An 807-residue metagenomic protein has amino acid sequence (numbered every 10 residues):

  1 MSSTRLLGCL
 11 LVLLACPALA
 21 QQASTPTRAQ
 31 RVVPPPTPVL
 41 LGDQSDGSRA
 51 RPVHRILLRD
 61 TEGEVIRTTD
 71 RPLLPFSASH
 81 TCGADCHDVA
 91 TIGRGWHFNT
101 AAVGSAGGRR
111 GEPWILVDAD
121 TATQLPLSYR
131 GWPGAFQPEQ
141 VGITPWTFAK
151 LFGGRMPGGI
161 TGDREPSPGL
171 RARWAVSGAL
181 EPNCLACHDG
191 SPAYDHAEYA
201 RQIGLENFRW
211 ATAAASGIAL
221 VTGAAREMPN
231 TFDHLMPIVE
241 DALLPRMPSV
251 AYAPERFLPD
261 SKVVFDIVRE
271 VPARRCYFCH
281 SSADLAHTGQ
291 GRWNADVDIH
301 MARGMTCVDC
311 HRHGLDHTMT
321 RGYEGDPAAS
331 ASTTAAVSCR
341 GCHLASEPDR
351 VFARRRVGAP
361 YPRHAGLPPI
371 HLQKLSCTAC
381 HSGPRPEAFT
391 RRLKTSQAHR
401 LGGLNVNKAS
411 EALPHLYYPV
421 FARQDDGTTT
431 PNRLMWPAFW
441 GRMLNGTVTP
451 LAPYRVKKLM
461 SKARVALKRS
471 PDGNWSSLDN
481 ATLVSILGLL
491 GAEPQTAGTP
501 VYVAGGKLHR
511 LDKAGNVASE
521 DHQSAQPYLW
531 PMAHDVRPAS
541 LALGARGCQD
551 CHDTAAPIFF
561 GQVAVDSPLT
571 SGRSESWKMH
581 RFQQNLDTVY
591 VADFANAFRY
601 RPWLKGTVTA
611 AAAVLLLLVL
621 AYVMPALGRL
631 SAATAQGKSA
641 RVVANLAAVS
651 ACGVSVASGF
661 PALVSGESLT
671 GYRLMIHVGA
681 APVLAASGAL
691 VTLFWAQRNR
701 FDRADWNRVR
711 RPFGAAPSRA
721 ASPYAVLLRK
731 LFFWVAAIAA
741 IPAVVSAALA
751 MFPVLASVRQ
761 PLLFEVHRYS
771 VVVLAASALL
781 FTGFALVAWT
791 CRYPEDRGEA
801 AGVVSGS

Functional and structural regions predicted by a protein language model:
M1-L7: Bacterial N-terminal signal peptides that target proteins for export
G8-P17: Bacterial N-terminal signal peptides
L11, T25-P26, G304, A681 (+1 more regions): Alpha-helical and His/Cys-centered functional microenvironments
S24-A84, D88-A90, A102-T288, D296-T320 (+3 more regions): C-type cytochrome heme-c attachment and multiheme electron-transfer modules
M579, V614-S807: Membrane-embedded alpha-helical bundles that constitute the cytochrome b-like, heme-associated redox core of multi-pass
